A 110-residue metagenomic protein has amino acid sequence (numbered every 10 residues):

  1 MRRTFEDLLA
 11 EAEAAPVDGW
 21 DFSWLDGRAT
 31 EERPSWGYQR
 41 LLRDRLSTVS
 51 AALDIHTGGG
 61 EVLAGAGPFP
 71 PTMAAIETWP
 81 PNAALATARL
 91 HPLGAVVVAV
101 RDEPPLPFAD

Functional and structural regions predicted by a protein language model:
M1-E13: N-terminal auxiliary segments of SAM/dcSAM-dependent transferases
M1-T4, D18, F22-W24, L85-T87: Eukaryotic non-globular interaction segments with acidic/serine-rich, low-complexity composition and alpha-helical
R3-E6, W36, R40, P81-A84: Generic alpha-helical secondary structure signal
T4, D21, W36-G37, A99-R101: Serine/threonine-rich low-complexity intrinsically disordered regions
A12-A15, L90: Alpha-helix boundary/capping residues
V17-W24, A29-A51, G59-G65: Conserved alpha-helix/loop element of class I SAM-dependent methyltransferases that forms part of the SAM/SAH-binding
A51-L106: Class I SAM-dependent methyltransferase SAM/SAH-binding core
